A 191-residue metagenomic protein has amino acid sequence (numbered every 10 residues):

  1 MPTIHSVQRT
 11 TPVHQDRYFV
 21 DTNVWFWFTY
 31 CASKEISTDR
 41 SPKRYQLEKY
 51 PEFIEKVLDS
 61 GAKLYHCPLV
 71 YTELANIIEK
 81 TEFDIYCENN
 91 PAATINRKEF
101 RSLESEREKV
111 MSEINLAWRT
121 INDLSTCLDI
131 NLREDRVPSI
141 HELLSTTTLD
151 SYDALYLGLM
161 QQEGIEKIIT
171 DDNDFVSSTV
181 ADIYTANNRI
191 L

Functional and structural regions predicted by a protein language model:
M1-R17, L157-L191: Acidic, PIN/NYN-like endoribonuclease modules and their adjacent C-terminal/linker elements
M1-V70, I77-A93: Short, well-structured N-terminal submotif of metal-dependent ribonuclease cores
P2-T3, V13, M111-K167: Active-site neighborhoods of divalent-metal-dependent phosphate/nucleic-acid chemistry enzymes
D21-N23, D153, D172: Acidic active-site catalytic centers that drive phospho-/nucleotidyl reactions and related ester hydrolyses
V24-F26, V70-E73, D174-V176, I190: Short, solvent-exposed loop/turn segments at secondary-structure junctions
K56, L69, T81-E88, E99-R133: Low-complexity, serine/threonine/proline-enriched polar segments
T72, R133-S139, R189-L191: A short acidic, often aromatic-flanked loop/helix-cap motif at beta-alpha or helix-coil junctions that lines enzyme
